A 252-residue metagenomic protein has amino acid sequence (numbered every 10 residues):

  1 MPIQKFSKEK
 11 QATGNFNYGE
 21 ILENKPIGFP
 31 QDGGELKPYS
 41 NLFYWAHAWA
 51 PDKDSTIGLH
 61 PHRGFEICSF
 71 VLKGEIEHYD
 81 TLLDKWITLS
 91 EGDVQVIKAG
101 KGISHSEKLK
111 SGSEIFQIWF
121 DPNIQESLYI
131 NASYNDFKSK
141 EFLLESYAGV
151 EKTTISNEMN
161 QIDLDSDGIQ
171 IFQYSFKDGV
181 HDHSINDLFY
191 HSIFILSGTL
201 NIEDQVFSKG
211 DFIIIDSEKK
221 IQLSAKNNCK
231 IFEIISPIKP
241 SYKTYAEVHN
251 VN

Functional and structural regions predicted by a protein language model:
P2-G34, L42-H62, L72-Y79, W86 (+4 more regions): Conserved short histidine dyad/triad with adjacent acidic residue
D80-K98, N201-A225: Short acidic-glycine-tyrosine-enriched beta hairpin
L82-S90, L109-K110, I130-D136: "Short basic amphipathic alpha-helical interaction patches in structured regions
A99-E126, S208, D216-A246: Ligand-binding loop in jelly-roll beta-barrel domains
I103, G112-Q205, K209: Conserved, well-structured core segments that form or line functional sites
